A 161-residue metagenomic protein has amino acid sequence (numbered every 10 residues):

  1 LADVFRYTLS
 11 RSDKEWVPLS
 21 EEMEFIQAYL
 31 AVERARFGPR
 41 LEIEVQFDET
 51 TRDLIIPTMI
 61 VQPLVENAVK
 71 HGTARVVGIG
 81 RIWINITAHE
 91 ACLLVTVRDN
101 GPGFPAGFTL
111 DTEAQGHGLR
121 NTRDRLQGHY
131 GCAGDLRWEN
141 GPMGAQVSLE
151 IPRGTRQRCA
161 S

Functional and structural regions predicted by a protein language model:
L1-E139, A145-Q146: Two-component histidine phosphotransfer core
G141-S161: C-terminal end segment of the histidine kinase catalytic
